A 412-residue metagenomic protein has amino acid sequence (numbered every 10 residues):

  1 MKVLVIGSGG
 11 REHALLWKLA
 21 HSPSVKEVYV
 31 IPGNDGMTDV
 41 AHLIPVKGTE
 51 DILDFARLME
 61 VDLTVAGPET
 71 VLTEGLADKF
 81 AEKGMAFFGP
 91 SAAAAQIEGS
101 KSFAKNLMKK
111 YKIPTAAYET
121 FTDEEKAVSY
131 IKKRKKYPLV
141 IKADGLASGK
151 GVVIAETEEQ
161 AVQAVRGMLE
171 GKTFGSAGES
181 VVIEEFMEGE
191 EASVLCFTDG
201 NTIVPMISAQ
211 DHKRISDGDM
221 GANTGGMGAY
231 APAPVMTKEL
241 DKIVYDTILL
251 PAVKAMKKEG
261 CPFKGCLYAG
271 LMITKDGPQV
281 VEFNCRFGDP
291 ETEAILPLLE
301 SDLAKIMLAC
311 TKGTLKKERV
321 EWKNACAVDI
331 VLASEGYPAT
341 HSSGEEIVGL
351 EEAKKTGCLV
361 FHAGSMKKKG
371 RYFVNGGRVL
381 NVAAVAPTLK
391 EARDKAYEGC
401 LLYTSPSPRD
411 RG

Functional and structural regions predicted by a protein language model:
M1-A92: ATP-binding N-terminal substructure of ATP-dependent carboxylate-amine bond-forming enzymes
L4-V5, G99-S180, P234-L250: Active-site nucleotide/adenylate-binding loops and adjacent lid/helix of ATP-dependent enzymes
A155-T292: Internal nucleotide-binding/catalytic subdomain
A229-P232, R378-A386: Short, well-ordered beta-strand elements within core beta-sheets of diverse protein domains
Y245-L267, N284-K355, K368: Active-site "cap" helix and flanking loop/linker of ATP-utilizing ligase/carboxylase catalytic domains
A386-C400: Short, well-ordered alpha-helical segments
Y403-G412: Single conserved hydrophobic/aromatic residue that forms the stacking wall/gate of nucleotide- or nucleobase-binding
